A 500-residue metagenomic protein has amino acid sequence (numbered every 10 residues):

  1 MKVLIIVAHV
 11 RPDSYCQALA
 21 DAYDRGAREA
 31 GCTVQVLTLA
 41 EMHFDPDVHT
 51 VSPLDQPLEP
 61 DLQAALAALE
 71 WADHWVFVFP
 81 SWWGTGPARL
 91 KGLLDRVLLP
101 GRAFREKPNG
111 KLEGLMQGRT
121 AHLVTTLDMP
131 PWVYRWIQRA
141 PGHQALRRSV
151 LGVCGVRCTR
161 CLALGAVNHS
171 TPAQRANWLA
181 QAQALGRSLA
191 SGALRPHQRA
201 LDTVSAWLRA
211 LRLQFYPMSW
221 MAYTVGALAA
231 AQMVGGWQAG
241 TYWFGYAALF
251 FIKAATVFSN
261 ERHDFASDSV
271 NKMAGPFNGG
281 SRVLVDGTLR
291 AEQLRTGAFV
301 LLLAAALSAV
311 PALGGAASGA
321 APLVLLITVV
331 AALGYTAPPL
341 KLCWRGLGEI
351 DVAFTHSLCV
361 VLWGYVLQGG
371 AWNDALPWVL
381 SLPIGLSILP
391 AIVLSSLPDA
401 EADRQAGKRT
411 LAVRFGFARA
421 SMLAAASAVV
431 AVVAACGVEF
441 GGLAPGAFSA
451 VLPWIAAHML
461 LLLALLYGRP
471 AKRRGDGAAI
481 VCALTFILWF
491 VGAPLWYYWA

Functional and structural regions predicted by a protein language model:
L39-L58, R175: N-terminal beta-loop-helix "entrance" segment that forms/cooperates in small-molecule cofactor or anionic ligand
P57-L146: Helix-loop-strand module that forms the ligand-binding subsite of alpha/beta enzymes
V133-A140, Q144-L201: Glycine-rich phosphate/pyrophosphate-binding loop and the adjoining helix
T224-V225, A229-F265, A321-L333, N373-L394: Membrane-embedded alpha-helical segments that form the functional core of polytopic membrane enzymes, especially those
F251-N278, V283, P390-A412: Acidic (Asp/Glu-rich) catalytic motifs at the cytosolic membrane interface
V270-A317, K408-L443: Multi-pass membrane catalytic core of lipid/isoprenoid biosynthesis enzymes
S281-W372: Intramembrane alpha-helical segments
F440-A500: Extended hydrophobic alpha-helices typical of membrane-associated regions
